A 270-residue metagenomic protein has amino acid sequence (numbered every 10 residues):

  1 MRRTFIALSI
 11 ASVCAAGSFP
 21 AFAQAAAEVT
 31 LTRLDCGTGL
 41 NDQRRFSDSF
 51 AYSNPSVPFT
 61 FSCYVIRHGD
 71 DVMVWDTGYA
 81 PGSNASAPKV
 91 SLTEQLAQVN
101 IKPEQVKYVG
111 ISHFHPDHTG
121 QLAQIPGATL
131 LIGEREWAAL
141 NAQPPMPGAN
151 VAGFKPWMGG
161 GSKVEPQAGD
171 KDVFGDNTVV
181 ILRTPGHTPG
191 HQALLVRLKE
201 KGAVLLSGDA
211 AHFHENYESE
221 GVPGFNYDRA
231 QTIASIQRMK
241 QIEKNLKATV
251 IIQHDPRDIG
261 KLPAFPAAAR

Functional and structural regions predicted by a protein language model:
T4, L8-S12, G17-A97, Q105-Y108 (+2 more regions): Metallo-beta-lactamase
Q24-E28, V90, Q95-Q105, E134-R183 (+1 more regions): Metallo-beta-lactamase
C36-G37, T77-A80, F114, R135-E136 (+3 more regions): Active-site metal-binding loops of divalent metal-dependent hydrolases
S53-V57, L182-H187: Short Gly/Pro-enriched turn/cap motifs at secondary-structure boundaries
A85-I132: Active-site metal-binding motif and surrounding structural segment of the metallo-beta-lactamase
S86, A193-L195, E200-R270: Cap/insert and terminal regions of metallo-dependent hydrolase folds
S91-L92, L131, G186, G190 (+1 more regions): Short, electropositive alpha-helical surface patch
V109-T119, T184-H191, I252-P256: Histidine-centered catalytic micro-motifs
